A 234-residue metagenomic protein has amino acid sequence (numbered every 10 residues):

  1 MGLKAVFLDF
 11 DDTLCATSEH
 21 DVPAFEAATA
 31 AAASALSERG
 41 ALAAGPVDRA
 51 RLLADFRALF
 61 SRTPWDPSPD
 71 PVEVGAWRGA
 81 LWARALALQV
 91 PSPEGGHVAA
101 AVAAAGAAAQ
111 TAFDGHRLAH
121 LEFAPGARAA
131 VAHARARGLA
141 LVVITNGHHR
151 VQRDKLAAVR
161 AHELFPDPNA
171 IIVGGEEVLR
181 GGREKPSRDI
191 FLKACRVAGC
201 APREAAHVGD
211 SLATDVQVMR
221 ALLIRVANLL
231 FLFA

Functional and structural regions predicted by a protein language model:
M1-D55: Active-site neighborhood of HAD-like aspartate-dependent phosphohydrolases
A50-A112: A metal-dependent, Asp-based hydrolase signature
G75-A76, T111-V142: Short, acidic loop-to-helix structural element flanking the phosphoryl-transfer center in phosphate-processing enzymes
G115-E122, V142, H148-A206, Q217: Substrate-recognition "cap/lid" segment bordering the active-site pocket of phosphatases
R128-A132, F191, V216: Short amphipathic alpha-helical segments and helix-helix/interface helices
A206-A234: Acidic, Mg2+-coordinating phosphoryl-transfer loop and its flanking beta/alpha structural elements, shared across
